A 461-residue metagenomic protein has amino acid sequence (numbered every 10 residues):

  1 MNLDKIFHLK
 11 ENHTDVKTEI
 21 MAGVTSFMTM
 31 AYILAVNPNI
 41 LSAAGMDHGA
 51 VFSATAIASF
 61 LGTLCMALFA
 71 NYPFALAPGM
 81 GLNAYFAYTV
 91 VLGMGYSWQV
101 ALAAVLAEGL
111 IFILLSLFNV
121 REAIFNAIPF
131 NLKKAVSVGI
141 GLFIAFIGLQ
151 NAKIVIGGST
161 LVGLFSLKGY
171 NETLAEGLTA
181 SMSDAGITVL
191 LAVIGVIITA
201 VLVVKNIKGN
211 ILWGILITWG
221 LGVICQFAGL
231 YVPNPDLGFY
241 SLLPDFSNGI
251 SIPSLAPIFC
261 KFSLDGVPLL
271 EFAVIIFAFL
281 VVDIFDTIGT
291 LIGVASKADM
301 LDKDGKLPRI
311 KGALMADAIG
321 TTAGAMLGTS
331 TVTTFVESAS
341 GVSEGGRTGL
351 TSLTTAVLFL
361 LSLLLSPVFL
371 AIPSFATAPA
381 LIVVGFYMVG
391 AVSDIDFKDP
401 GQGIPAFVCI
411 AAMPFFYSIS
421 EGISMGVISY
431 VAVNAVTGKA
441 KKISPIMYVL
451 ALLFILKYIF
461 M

Functional and structural regions predicted by a protein language model:
M1-A50, I215-I310, L452-L456: Helix-loop-helix hairpins and the membrane-proximal interhelical loops of multi-pass alpha-helical transport proteins
N2-N37, A58, G79-Y88, L92-I140 (+1 more regions): Helix-loop-helix junctions within the multi-pass membrane cores of secondary transporters/permeases
H13, K17, I194, A273-F277 (+3 more regions): Alpha-helical membrane-protein architecture signal
V24-A31, L64, L68, A145 (+4 more regions): Hydrophobic/aromatic residues within the transmembrane alpha-helices of Major Facilitator Superfamily
N39-A50, T89-V100, L269-F272, P373 (+1 more regions): Helix-coil boundary and interhelical linker segments in multi-pass alpha-helical membrane proteins
G45-L64: Loop-to-helix transition at the N-terminal end of transmembrane alpha-helices
S59-M80, I111: Juxtamembrane transmembrane-helix boundary signature
M94-I217, L353-M461: Membrane-embedded alpha-helical modules
